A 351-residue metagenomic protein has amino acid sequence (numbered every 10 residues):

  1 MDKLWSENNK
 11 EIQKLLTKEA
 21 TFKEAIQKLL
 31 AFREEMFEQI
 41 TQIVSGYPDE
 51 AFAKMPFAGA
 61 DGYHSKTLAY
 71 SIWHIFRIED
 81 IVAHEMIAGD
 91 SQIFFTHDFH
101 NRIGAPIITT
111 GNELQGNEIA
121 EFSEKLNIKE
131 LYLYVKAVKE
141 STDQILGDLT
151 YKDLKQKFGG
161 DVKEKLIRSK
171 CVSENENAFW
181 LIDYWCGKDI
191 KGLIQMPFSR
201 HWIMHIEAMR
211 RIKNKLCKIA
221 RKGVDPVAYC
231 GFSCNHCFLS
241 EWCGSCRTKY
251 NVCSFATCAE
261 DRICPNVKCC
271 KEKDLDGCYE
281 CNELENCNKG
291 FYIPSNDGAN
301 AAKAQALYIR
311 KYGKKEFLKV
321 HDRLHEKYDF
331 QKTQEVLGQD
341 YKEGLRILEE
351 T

Functional and structural regions predicted by a protein language model:
M1-K10, K54-E113, E140-D143, G147-D148 (+1 more regions): Short, contiguous alpha-helical
M1-Q39: Terminal targeting/low-complexity segments that flank the catalytic cores of oxidoreductases
K18-T21, Q115-K125, W180-I190: Short glycine/proline-rich turn/loop motifs
A25, L29-I43, I78, E124-N127 (+3 more regions): Alpha-helical packing segments of well-folded alpha/beta enzyme cores
Q27, A31, A58-G62, K66-A69 (+6 more regions): Short, solvent-exposed segments of well-ordered alpha helices
E35-G46, E50, N175-E176, E241 (+2 more regions): Short, contiguous, well-structured surface segments enriched in hydrophobic/aromatic residues
S141-I190, Y308-T351: A generic hydrophobic-segment detector
A220-T351: Cysteine-centered metal-binding/redox modules
